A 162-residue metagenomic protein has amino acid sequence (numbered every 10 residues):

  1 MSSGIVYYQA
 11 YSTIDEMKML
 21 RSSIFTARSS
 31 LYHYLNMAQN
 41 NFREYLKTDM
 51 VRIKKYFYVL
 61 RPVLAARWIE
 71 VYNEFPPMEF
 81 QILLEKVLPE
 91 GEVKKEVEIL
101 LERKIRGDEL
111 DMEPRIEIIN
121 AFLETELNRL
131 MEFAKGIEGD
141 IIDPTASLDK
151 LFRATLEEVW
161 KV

Functional and structural regions predicted by a protein language model:
M1-Y11: An N-terminal structural lobe/cap that precedes and organizes the functional/catalytic core across diverse proteins
D15: Polybasic, low-complexity RNA-engagement segments
K18-T145, D149, K161-V162: Conserved nucleotidyltransferase catalytic core and NTase-mimicking acidic/glycine-rich helix/loop elements in nucleic
A154-V162: Charge-dense, low-complexity intrinsically disordered regions
